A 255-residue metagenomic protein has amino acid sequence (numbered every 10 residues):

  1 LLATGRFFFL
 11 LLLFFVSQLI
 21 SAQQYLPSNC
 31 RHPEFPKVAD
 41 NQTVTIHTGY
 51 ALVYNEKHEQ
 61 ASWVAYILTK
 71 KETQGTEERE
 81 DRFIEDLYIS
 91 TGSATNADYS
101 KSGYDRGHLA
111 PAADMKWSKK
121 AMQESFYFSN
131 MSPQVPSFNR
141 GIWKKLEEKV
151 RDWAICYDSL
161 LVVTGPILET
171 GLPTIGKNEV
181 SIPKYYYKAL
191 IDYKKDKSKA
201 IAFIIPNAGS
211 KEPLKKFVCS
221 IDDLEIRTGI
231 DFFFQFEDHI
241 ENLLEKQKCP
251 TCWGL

Functional and structural regions predicted by a protein language model:
L1-Q24: Bacterial Sec-dependent N-terminal signal peptides
L19-L255: Domain-level detector for secreted/extracellular nuclease and nuclease-toxin modules, and for the ENPP-like C-terminal
